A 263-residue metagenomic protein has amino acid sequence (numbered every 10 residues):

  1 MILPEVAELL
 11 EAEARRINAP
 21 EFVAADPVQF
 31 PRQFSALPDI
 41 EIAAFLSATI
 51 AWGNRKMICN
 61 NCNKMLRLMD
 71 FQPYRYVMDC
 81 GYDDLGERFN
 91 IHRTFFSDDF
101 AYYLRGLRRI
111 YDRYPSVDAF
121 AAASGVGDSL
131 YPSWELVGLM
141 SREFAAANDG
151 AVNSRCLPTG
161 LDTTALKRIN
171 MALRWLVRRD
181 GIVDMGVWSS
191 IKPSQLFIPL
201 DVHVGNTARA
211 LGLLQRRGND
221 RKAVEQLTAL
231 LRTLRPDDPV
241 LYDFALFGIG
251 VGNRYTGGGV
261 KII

Functional and structural regions predicted by a protein language model:
M1-I263: HhH-family (HhH-GPD) DNA N-glycosylase catalytic core used in base-excision repair
